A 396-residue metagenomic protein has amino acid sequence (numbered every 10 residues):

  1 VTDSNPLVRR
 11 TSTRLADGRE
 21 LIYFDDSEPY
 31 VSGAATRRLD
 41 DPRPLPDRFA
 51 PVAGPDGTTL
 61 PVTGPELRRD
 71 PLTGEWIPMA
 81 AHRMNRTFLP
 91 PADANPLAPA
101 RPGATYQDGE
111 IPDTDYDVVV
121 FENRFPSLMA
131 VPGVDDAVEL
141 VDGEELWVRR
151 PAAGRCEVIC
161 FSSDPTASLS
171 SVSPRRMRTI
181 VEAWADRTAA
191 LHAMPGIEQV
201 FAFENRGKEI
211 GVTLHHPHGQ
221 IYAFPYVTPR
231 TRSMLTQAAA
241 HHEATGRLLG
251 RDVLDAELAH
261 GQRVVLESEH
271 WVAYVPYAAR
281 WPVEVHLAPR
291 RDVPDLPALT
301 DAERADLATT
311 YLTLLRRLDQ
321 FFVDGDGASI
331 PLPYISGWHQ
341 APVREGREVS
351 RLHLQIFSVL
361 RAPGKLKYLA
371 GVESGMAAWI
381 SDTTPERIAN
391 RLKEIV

Functional and structural regions predicted by a protein language model:
V1-V396: HIT superfamily nucleotide-processing domains
